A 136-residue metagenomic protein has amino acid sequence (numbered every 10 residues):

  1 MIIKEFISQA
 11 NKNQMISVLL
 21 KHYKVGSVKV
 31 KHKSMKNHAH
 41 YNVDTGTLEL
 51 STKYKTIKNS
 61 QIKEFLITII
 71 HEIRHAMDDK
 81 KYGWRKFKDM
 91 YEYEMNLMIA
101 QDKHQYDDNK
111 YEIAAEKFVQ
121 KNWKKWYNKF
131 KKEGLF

Functional and structural regions predicted by a protein language model:
M1-A10, K132-L135: Short, Lys/Arg-enriched, disordered terminal segments
M1-K4, Y23-K36, Q105-D108: Hydrophobic or amphipathic, alpha-helical segments that drive membrane association/targeting
E5, Q9, E72, E94 (+2 more regions): Acidic-residue sensor for enzyme active/binding pockets
I7-G26: Zn2+-dependent metallopeptidase catalytic core
G26-K63, A76-K80: Active-site scaffold of zinc-dependent metalloenzymes
K63, D79-I113: Post-HEXXH active-site segment of zinc metalloproteases
E64-E72: Short alpha-helical catalytic segment bearing the HExxH-like zincin motif of zinc-dependent metalloproteases
M98-F136: Long, well-structured alpha-helical subdomains associated with metal-dependent extracellular/ecto-lumenal hydrolases
